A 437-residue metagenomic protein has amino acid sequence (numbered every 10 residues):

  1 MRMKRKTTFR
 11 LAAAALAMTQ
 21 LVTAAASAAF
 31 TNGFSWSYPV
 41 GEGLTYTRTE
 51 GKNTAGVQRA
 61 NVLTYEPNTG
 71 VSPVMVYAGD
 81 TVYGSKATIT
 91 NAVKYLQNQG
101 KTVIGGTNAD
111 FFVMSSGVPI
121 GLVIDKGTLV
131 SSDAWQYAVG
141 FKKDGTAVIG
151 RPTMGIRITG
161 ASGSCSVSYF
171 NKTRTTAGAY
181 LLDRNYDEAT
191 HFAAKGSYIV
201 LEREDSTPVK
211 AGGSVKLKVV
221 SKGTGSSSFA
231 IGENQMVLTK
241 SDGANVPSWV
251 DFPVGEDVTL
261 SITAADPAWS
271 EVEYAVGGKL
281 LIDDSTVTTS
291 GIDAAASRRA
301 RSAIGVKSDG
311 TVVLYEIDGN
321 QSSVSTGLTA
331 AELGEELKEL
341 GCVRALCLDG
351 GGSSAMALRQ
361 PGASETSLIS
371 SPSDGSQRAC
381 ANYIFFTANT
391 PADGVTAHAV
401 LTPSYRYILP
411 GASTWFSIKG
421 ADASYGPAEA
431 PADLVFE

Functional and structural regions predicted by a protein language model:
M1-F30: Gram-positive cell-envelope targeting signals
A28-Q235: Zymogen propeptides
E50-N53, M114-K143, I262, G277-V343 (+2 more regions): Conserved, well-ordered active-site substructure
F252-T259: Loop/turn positions that initiate beta-strands
T263-A275: Short, Lys/Arg- and Gly-enriched loop/turn segments at beta-strand edges
T402-L409: Short beta-strand segments of immunoglobulin-like
G411-G426: Beta-strand-rich structural segments
P427-E437: Change to "...patches in solvent-exposed regions of secreted, membrane-anchored, or virion-exposed structural
